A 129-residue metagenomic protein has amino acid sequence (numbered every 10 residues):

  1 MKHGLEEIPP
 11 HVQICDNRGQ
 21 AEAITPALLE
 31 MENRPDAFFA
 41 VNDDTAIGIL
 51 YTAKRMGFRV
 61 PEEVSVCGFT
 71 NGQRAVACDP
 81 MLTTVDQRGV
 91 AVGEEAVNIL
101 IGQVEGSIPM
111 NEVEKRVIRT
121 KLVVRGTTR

Functional and structural regions predicted by a protein language model:
M1-R129: Bacterial carbohydrate/catabolite-sensing allosteric modules
